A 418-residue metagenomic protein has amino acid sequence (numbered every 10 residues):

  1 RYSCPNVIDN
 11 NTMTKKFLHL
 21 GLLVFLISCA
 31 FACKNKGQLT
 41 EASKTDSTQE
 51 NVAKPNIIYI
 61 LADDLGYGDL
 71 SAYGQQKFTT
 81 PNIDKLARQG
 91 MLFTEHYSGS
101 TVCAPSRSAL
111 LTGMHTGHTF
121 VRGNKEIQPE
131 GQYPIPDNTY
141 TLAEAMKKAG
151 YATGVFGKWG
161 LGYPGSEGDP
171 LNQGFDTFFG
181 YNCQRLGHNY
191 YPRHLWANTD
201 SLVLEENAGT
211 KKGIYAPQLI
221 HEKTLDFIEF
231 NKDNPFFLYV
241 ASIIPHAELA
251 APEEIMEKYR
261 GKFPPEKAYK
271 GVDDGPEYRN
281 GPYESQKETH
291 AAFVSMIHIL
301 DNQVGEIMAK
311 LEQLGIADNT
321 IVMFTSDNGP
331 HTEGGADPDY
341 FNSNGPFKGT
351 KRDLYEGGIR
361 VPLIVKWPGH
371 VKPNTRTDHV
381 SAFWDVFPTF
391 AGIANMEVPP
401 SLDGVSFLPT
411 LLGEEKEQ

Functional and structural regions predicted by a protein language model:
R1-V52: Bacterial Sec-dependent N-terminal signal peptides
L39-S43, T48-P55, A62-F78, T94 (+6 more regions): Active-site-proximal cap/lid insertion segments
Y59, Y67-G154, P164-G165, T177 (+2 more regions): Active-site segment of extracytoplasmic enzymes that catalyze sulfate/phosphate-ester chemistry
K147-G150, E414-Q418: Basic phosphate/pyrophosphate-binding loop/patch that engages nucleotide-derived ligands
V155, F178-G180, F237: Conserved beta-strand scaffold positions in the cores of enzyme catalytic domains, especially in NTP/NDP-utilizing
L171-G174: Short, structured coil segments at secondary-structure junctions
